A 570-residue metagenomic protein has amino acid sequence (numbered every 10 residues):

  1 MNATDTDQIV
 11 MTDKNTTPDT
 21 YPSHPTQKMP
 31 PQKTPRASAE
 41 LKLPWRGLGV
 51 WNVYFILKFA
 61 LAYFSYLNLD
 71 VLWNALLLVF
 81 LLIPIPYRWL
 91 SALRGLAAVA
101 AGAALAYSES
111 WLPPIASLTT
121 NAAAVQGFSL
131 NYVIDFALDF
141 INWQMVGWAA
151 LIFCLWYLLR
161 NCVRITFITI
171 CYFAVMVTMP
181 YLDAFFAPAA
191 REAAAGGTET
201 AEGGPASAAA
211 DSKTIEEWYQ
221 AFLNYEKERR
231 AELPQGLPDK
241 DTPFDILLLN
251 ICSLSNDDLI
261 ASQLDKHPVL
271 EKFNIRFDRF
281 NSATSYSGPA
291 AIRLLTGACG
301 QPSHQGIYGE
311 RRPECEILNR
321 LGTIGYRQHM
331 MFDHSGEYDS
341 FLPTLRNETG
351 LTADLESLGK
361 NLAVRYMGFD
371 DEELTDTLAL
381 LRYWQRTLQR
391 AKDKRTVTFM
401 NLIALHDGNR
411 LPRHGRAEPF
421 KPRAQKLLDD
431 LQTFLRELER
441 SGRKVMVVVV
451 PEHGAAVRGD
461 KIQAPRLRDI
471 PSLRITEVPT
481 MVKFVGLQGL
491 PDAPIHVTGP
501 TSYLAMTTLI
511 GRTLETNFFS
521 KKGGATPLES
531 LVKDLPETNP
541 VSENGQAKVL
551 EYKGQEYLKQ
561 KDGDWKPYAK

Functional and structural regions predicted by a protein language model:
N2-G196: Transmembrane and membrane-interface helices of multi-pass, inner-membrane envelope-modifying transferases
A37-A39, R443-K444, V450-Q488: Histidine-centered active-site microenvironments of extracellular/periplasmic hydrolases and transferases
D183-L411, E477, Y503, T508-E529: Active-site-proximal alpha/beta segments of enzymes that process anionic O-linked groups
Y308-P313, A417-L428, R468-T476, Q488-I510 (+1 more regions): A short beta-strand-to-alpha-helix junction
I317, L321-G325, F434-K444, K483: A structural motif corresponding to the C-terminal end of an alpha-helix and its immediate exit/capping segment
D339, W384-T433, A456-L467: Active-site His/acidic residue clusters
D429-Q432, K483, T507-G511, E515 (+2 more regions): Marks the mature luminal ectodomains of secretory-pathway proteins
F518-K570: Phosphate/adenylate-binding glycine loop and adjacent helical scaffold
